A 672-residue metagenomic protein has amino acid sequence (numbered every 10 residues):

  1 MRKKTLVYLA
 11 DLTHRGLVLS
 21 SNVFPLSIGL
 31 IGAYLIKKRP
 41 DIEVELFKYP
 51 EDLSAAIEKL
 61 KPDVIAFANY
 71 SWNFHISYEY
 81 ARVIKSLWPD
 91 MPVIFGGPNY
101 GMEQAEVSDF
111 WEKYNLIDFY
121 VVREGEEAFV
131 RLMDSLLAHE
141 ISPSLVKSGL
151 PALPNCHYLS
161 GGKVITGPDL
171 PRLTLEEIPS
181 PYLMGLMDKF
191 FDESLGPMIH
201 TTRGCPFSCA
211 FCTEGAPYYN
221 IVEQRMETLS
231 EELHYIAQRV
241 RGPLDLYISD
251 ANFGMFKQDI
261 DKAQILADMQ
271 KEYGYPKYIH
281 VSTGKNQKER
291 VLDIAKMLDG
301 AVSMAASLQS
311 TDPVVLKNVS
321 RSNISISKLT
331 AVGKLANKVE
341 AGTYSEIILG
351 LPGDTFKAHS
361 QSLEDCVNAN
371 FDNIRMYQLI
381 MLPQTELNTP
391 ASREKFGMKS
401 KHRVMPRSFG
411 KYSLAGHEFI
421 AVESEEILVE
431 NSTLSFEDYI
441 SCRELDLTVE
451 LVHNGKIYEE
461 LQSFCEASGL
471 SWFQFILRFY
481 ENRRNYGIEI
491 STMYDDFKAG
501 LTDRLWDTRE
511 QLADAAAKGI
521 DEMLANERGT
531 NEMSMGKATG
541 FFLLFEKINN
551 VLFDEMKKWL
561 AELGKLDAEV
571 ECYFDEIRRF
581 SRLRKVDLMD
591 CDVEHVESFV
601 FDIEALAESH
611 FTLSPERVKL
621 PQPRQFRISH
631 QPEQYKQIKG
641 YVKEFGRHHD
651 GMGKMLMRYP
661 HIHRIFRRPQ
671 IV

Functional and structural regions predicted by a protein language model:
M1-L9, E58, D63, L116 (+1 more regions): Radical SAM enzyme core and accessory elements
R2-Y8, R15, P151-L153, H157-M198: N-terminal [4Fe-4S]-dependent radical SAM core
K3-T5, I117, E223, M269-F475 (+4 more regions): A structural motif corresponding to the C-terminal lobe/cap of the Radical SAM core domain
A10-T13, A68, G96, S249: Short hydrophobic segments within beta-strands
G16-I28: Glycine- and acidic-residue-enriched helix-capping/strand-helix junction motifs
I31, L53, I76, Y80 (+7 more regions): A general structural detector for well-ordered alpha-helical segments in enzyme core domains, enriched
Y34, I42-D169: Glycine-rich beta-alpha loop elements in corrinoid/cobalamin-binding modules across cobalamin-dependent enzymes
E176-K338: Radical SAM [4Fe-4S] cluster-binding motif and immediate context
